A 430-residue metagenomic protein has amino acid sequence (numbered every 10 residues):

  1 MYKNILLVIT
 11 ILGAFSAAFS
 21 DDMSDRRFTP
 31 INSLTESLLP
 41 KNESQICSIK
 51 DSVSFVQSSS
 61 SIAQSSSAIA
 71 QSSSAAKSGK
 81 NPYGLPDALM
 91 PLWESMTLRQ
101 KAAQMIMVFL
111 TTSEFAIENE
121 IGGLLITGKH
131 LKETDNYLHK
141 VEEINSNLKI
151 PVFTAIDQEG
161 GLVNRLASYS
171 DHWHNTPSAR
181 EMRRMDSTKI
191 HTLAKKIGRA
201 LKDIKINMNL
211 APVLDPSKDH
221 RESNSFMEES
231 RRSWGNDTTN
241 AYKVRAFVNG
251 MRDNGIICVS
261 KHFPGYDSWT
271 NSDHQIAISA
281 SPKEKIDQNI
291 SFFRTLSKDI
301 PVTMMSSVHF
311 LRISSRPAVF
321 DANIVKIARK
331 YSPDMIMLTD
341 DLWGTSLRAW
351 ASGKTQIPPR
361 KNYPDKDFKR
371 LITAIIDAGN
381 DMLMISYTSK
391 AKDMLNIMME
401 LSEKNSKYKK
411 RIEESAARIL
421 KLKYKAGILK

Functional and structural regions predicted by a protein language model:
D21-N42, I46-S52, S72-S168, H172 (+2 more regions): N-terminal hydrophobic targeting/anchoring segments and the immediately downstream early-domain regions of hydrolases
V56-S74: Long, intrinsically disordered low-complexity tandem-repeat segments
T97, Y137-E142, T239-K407: Second-shell residues forming the walls of enzyme active-site clefts
A103-L110, G122-I126, V152-Q158, M208-P212 (+5 more regions): Hydrophobic faces of well-ordered beta-strands that scaffold small-molecule active sites in alpha/beta enzyme cores
K132-H139, M182-K196, A241, K285: Glycine-rich anion/phosphate-binding loops
N145-H174, L193-K218, N240-G265: Glycine-rich, aromatic-flanked loop segments that form ligand/cofactor-binding clefts across common enzyme folds
K392, E400-K430: Mid-to-C-terminal alpha-helical segments outside catalytic/metal-binding sites
